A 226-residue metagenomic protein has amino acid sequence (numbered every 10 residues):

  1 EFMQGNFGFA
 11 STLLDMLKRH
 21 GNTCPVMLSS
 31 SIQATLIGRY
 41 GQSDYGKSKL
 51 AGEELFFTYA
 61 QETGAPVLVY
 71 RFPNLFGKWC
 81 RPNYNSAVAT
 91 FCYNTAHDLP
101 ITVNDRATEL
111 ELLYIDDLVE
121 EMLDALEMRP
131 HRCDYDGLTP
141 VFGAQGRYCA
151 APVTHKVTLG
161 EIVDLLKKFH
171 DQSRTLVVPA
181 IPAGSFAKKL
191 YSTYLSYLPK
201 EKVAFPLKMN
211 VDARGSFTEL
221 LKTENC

Functional and structural regions predicted by a protein language model:
F2-M3: A hydrophobic alpha-helix adjacent to the NAD(P)-binding/active-site core of NAD(P)-dependent oxidoreductases, strongly
S11-E53, A60-T63, V67-Y70: Conserved Rossmann-fold NAD(P)-dependent oxidoreductase catalytic core, especially the SDR/UDP-sugar
F57-V69, P73-L110, I115-M128: NAD(P)-dependent short-chain dehydrogenase/reductase
D124, M128-M209: Mid/C-terminal beta-alpha module of Rossmann-like enzyme folds, strongest in SDR-family dehydrogenases/epimerases
P199-C226: A short glycine-rich, His/Asp/Glu-containing loop-to-beta-strand
